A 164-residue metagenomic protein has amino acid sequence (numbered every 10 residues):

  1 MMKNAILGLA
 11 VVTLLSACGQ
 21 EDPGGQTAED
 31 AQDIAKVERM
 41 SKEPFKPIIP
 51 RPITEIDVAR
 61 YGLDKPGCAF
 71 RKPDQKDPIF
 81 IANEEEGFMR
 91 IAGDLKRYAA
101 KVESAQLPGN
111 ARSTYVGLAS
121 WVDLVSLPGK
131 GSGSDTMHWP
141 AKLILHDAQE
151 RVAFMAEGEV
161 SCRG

Functional and structural regions predicted by a protein language model:
M1-L7: Bacterial N-terminal signal peptides that target proteins for export
C18-D22: Bacterial signal peptide processing site
Q26-A99: N-terminal secretory signal peptides
D94-S104, A156-G158: Short, surface-exposed loop motifs enriched in S/T, G, D/E and P with embedded aromatic residues
K96-R97, S120-V122, A153: Short, isolated positions in well-ordered beta-strands
P108-Q149: Acidic, glycine-rich flexible loop segments
F154-G164: Short, low-complexity, Pro/Ser/Thr/Gly-rich segments in the mature regions of secreted, periplasmic
